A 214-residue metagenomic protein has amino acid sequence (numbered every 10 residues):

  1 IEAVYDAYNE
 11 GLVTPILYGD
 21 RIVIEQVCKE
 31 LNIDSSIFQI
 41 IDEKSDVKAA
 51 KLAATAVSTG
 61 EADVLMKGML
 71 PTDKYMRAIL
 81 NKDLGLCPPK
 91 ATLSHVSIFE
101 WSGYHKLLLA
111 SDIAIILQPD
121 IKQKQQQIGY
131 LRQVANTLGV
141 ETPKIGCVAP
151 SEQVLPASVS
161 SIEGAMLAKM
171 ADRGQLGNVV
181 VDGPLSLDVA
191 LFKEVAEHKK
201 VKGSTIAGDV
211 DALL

Functional and structural regions predicted by a protein language model:
I1-L213: Anion-binding alpha/beta catalytic cores of soluble intermediary-metabolism enzymes, centered on
